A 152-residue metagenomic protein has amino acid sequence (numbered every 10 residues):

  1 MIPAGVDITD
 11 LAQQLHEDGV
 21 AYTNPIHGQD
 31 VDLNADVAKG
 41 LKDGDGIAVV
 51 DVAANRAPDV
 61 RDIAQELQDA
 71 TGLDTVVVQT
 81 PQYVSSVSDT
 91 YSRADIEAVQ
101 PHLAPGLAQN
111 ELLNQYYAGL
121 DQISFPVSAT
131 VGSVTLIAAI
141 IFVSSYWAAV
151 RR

Functional and structural regions predicted by a protein language model:
M1-D62, S85-R152: A structural boundary signal for the start of the first folded domain, especially the loop/turn and N-capping region
Q65: Active-site phosphate/pyrophosphate- and oxyanion-stabilizing loops and adjacent acidic/basic residues in soluble
Q68-Y83: A short, hydrophobic beta-strand-centered structural micro-motif
